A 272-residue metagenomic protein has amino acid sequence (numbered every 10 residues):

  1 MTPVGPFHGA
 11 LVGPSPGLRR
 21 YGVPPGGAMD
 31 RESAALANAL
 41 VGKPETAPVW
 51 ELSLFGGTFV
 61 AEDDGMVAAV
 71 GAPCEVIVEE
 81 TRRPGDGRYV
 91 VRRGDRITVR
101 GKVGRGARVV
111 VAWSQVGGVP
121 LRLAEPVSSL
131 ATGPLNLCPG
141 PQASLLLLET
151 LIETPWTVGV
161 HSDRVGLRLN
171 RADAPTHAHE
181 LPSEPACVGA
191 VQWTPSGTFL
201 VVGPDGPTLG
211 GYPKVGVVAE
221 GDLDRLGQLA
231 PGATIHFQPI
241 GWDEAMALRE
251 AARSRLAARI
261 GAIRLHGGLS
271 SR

Functional and structural regions predicted by a protein language model:
M1-R272: Conserved "landmark" site that anchors the functional core of diverse proteins
